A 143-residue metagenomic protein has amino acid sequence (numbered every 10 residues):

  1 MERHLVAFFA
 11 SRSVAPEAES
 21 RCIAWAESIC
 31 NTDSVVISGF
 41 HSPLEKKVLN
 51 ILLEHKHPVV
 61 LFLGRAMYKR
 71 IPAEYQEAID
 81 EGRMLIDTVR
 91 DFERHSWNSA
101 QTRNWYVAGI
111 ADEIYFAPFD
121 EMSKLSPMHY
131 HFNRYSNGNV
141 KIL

Functional and structural regions predicted by a protein language model:
M1-L143: Glycine-biased, small-residue-rich flexible motifs in mid-sequence functional cores and linkers
